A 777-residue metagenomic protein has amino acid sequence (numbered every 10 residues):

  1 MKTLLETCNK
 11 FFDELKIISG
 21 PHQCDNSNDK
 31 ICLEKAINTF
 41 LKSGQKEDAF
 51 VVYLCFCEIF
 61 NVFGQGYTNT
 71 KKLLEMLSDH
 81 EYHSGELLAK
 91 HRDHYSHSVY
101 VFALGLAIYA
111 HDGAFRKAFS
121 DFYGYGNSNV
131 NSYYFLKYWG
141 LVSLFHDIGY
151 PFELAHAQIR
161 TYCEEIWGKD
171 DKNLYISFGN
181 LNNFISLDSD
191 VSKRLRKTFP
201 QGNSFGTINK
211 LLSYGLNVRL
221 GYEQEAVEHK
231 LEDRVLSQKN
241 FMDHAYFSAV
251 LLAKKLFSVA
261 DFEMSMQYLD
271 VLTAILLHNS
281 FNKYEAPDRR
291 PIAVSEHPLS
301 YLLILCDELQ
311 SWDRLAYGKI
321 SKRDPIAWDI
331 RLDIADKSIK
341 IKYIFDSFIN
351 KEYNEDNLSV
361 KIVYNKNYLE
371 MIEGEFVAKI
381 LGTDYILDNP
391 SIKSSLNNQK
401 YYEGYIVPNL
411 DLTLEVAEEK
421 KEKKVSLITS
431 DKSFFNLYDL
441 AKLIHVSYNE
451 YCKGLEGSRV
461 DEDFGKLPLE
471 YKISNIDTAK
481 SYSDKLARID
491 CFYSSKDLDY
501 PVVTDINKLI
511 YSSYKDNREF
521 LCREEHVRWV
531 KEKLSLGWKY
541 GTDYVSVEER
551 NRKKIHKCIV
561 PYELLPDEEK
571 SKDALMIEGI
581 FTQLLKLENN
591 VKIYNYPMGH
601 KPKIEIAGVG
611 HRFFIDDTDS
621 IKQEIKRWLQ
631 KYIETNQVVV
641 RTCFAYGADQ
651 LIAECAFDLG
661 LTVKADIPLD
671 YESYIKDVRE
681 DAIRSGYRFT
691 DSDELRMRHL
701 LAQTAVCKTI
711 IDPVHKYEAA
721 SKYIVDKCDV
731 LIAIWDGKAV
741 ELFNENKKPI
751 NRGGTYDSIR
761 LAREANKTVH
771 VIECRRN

Functional and structural regions predicted by a protein language model:
M1-E75, P291-E296, S300, C306-L309 (+1 more regions): C-terminal effector/catalytic modules and regulatory tails appended to multi-domain proteins
K2-S186, N203, K210, V218-R219 (+1 more regions): Acidic/His-rich, divalent-metal-binding segments that scaffold phosphate/diphosphate chemistry
Y67-Y82, Y214-E228, C452-D461, E549-I559: Active-site-adjacent bridging/hinge elements
K90-Y109, N240-S248, Y471-S474, E569-M576 (+3 more regions): Phosphate/oxyanion-binding active-site loops and adjacent basic polyanion-contact surfaces
Y95, V99, L136, G140 (+6 more regions): Short, well-structured alpha-helical segments
S128-R331: Divalent metal-dependent catalytic cores for phosphoryl transfer on phosphate-bearing substrates
G374-G599: Alpha-helical propensity feature that highlights long, continuous alpha-helices across diverse contexts
M598-R776: Acidic/glycine-enriched connector segments
